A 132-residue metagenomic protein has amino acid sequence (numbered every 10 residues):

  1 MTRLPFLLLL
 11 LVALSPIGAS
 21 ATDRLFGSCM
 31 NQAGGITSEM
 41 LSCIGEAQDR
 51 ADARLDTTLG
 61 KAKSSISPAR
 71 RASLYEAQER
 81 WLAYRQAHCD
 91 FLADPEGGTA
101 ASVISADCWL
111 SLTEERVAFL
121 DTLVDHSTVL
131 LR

Functional and structural regions predicted by a protein language model:
M1-L7: Bacterial N-terminal signal peptides that target proteins for export
A13-G18: N-terminal signal peptide c-region/cleavage motif recognized by signal peptidases
A19-R132: N-terminal alpha-helical modules
